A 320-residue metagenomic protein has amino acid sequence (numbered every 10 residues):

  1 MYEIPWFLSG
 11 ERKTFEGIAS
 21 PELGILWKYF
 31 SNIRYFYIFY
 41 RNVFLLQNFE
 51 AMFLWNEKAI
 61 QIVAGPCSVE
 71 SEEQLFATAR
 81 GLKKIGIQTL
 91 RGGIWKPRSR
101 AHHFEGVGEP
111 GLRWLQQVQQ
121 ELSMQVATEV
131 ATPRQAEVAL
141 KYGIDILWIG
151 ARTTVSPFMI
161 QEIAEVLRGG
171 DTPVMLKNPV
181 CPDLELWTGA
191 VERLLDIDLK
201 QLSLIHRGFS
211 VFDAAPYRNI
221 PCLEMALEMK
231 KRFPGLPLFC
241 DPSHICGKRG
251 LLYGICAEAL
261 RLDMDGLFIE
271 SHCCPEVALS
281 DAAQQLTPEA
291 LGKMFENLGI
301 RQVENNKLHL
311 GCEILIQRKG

Functional and structural regions predicted by a protein language model:
Y40-V63: N-terminal amphipathic alpha-helix/helix-capping segment at the start of soluble metabolic enzymes
Q61-L75, A127-E129, A151, S243-G250: Active-site mouth loops of central-metabolism enzymes
E72-G81, A131-E137, L252-C256: Short, acidic/polar
R91-E109, C273-A282: Glycine-rich, proline-tolerant flexible connector loops at the mouths of alpha/beta enzymes
E105-A127, V166-D171, M225-G235, L286-E304: Alpha-helix-loop-beta-strand connector modules within alpha/beta enzyme cores
M124-T132, D145-M159, P173-D183, S203-H206: Catalytic beta/alpha-barrel core
I163, L167, D171-S271: Catalytic alpha/beta core domains of metabolic enzymes, predominantly
